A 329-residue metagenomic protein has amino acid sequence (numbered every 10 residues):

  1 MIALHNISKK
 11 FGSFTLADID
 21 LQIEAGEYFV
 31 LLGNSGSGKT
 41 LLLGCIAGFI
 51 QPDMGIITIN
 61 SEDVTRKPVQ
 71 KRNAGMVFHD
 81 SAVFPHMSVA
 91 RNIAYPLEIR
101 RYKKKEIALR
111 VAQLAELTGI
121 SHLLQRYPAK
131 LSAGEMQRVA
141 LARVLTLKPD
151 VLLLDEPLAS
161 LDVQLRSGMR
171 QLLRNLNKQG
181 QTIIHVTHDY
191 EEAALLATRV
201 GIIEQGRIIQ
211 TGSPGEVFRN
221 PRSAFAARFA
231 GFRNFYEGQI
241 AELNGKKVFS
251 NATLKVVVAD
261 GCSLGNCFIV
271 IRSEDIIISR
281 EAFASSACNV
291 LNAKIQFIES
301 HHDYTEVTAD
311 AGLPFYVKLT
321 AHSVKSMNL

Functional and structural regions predicted by a protein language model:
L4-I7, F14-E24, G55: Conserved beta-strand
L32-N34: The feature captures the beta-strand-to-loop junction immediately N-terminal to the Walker
T40-L43, V139: ABC ATPase nucleotide-binding domain helices that frame the ATP-binding cleft
A47: Helix-to-loop junction immediately C-terminal to a conserved catalytic motif
D53-I56, Q205: Conserved coupling/switch loops of ABC nucleotide-binding domains, chiefly the family-specific signature
G55-D63: Conserved ABC transporter NBD signature motif
N73-G75, H79, V83-F225: ABC ATPase nucleotide-binding domains
A252-I298, Y316, A321-L329: Glycine/charge-rich catalytic "coupling/switch" loops of P-loop NTPases
